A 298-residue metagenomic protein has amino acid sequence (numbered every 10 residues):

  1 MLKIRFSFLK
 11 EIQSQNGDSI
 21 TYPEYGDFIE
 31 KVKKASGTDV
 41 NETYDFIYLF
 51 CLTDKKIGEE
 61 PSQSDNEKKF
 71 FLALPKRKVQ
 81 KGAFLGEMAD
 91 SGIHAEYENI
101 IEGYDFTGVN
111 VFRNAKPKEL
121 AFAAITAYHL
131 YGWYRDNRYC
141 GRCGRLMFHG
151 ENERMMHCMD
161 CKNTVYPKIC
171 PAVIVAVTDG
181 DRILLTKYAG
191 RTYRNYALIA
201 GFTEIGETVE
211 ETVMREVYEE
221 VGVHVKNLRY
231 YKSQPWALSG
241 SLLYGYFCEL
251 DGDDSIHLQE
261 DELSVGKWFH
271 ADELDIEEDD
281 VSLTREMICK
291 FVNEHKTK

Functional and structural regions predicted by a protein language model:
M1-G58: General detector of N-terminal leader/presequence modules that precede the first folded domain
L49, K55-N114, T203-H295: Unchanged
T126: Phosphate-interacting basic helix/loop segments used at nucleotide- and nucleic-acid interfaces
D136-N137, G144, M155: Residues immediately within or flanking Cys/His clusters that coordinate Zn2+ in small zinc-binding modules
R145-F148, Y166: Short functional micro-motifs and their immediate structural scaffolds
N152-L198, F202, H224-V225, C248-L250: N-terminal strand-loop-strand
